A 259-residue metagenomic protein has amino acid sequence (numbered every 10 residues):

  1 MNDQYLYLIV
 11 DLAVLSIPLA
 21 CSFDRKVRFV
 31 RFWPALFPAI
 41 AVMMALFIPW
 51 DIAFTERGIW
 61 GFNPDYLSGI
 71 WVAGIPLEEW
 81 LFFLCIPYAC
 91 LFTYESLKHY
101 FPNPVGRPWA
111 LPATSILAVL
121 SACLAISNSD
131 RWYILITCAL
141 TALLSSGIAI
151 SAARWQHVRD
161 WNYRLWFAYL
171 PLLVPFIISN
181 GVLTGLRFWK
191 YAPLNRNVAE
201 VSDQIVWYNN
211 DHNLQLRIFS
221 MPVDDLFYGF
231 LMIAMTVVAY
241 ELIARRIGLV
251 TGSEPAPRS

Functional and structural regions predicted by a protein language model:
M1, A20-R31, S127-W132: Short, hydrophobic transmembrane alpha-helix segments
M1, G74, C123-I136, R154-R159: Membrane-interface helix caps and helix-loop-helix hairpins in membrane proteins
M1-Y5, L67-L81, N210-L226: Short aromatic-rich membrane-water interface segments that cap or initiate transmembrane helices in multi-pass membrane
L6-F23, P112-I126, C138-S151: Hydrophobic core of alpha-helical transmembrane segments in multi-pass integral membrane proteins
V10-P18, L81-E95, T141-A149, L226-Y240: Hydrophobic cores of alpha-helical transmembrane segments in multi-pass inner/ER membrane proteins, independent
D24-A35, H99-P108, R154-R164: Membrane-interface helix-boundary motifs at transmembrane edges
A39-R57: A generic, lipid-embedded transmembrane alpha helix
G185-M221: Membrane-interfacial catalytic/cofactor-binding modules of polytopic membrane enzymes
